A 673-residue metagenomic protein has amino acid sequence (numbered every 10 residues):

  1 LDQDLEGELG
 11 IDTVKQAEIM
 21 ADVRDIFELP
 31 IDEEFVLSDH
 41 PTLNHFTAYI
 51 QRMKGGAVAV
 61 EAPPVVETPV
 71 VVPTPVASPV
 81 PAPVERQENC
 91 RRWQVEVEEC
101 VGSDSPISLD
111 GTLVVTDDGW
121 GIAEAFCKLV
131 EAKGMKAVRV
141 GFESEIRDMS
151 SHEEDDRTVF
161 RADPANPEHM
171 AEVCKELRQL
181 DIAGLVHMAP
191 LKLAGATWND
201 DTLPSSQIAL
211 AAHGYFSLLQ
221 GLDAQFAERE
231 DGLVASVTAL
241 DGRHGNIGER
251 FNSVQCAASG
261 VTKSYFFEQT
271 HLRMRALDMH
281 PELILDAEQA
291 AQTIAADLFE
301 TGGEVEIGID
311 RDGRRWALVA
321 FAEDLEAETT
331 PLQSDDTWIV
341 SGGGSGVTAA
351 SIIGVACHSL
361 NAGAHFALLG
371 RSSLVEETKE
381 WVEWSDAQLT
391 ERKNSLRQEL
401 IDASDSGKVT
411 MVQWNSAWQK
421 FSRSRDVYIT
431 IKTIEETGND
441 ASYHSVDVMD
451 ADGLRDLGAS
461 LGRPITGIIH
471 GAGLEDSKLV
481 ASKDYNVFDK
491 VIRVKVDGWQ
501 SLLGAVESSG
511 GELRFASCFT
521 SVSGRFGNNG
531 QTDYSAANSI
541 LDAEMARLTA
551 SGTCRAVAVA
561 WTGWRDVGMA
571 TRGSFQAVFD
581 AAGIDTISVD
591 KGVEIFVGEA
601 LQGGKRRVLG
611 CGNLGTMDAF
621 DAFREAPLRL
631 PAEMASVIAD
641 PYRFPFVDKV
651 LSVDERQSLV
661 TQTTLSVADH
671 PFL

Functional and structural regions predicted by a protein language model:
L1-E304, D310-R315, A322, E328-L673: 4′-phosphopantetheine-dependent carrier domains
